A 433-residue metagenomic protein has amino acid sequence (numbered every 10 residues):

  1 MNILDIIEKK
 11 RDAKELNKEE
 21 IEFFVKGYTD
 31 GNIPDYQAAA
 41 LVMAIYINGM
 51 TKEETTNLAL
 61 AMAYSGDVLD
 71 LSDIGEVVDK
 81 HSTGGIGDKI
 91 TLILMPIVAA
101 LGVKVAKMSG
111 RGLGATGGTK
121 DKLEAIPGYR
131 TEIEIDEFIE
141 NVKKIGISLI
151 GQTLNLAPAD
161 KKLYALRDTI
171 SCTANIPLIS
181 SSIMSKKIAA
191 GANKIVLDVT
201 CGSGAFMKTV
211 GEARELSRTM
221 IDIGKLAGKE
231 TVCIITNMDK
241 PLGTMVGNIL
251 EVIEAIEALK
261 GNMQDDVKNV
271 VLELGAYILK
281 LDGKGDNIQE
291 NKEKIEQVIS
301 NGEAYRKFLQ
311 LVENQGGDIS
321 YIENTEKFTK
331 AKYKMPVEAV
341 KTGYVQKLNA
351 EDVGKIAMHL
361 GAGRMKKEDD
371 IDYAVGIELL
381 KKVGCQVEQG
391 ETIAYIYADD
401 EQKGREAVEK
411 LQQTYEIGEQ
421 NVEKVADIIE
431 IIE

Functional and structural regions predicted by a protein language model:
M1-G87, I126, K307-N314, D318 (+1 more regions): Acidic, glycine/proline-rich low-complexity segments that act as flexible tails and inter-domain linkers
D5, K10, E15-K18, Y28 (+4 more regions): Well-ordered secondary-structure scaffolds
I47, L92-A106, K186-G191, L226-A227 (+1 more regions): Alpha-helix C-terminal capping segments
E76-A99, V103-A115: Glycine/serine-rich anion-binding loops at beta->alpha junctions that coordinate negatively charged ligand groups
T91, S109, T116-D121, T153 (+5 more regions): Short acidic, glycine/serine/threonine-rich loops at helix termini
M108, V142, I150-T153, I183 (+2 more regions): Short beta-strand segments
K122-S148, R218-G224, G228: A glycine-rich helix N-cap at a beta->alpha junction
K143-A192: Phosphate/diphosphate-binding glycine-rich loops and adjacent basic-rich segments that engage nucleotide
